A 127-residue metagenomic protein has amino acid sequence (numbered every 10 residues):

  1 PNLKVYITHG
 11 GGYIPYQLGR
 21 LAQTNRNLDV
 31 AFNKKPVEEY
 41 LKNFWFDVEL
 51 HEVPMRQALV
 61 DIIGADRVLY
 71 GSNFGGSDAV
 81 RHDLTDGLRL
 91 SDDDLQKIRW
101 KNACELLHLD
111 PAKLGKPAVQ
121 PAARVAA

Functional and structural regions predicted by a protein language model:
P1-E39, P54-D66: Histidine/acidic residue-rich metal-binding segments in metalloenzymes
Q17-R20, F44, F74: Generic alpha-helical secondary structure signal
A31-K42, G115-P121: Conserved small-domain helix->loop->beta segment predominantly found in fold-type I
W45-F46, L50-L69, G75-A127: Mid-to-C-terminal alpha-helical segments outside catalytic/metal-binding sites
